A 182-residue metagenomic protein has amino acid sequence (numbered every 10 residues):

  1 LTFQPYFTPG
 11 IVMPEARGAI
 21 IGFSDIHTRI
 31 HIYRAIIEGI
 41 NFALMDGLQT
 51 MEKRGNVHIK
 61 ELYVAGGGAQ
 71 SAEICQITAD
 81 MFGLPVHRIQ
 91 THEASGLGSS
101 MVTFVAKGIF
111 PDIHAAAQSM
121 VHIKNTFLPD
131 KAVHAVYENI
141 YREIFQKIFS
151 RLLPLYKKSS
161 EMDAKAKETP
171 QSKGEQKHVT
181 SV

Functional and structural regions predicted by a protein language model:
L1-V182: Glycine/Thr-rich phosphate-binding loops that ligate phosphate moieties of nucleotide and other phosphorylated ligands
